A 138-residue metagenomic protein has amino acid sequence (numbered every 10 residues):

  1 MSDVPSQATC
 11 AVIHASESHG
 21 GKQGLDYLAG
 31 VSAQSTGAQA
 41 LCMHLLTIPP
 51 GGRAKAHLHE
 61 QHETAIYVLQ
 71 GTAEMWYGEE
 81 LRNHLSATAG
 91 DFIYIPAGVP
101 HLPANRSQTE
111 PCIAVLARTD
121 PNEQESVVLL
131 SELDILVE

Functional and structural regions predicted by a protein language model:
M1-A40, K55-A56, L129-E138: A short, N-terminal "cap"/entry segment at the start of jelly-roll beta-barrel domains of the cupin/DSBH fold
M43-T47, A65, H84, F92-Y94 (+1 more regions): Conserved hydrophobic/aromatic beta-strand scaffold that supports enzyme active sites
R53, H62-A89: A short beta-strand-loop-beta hairpin characteristic of the jelly-roll/cupin
H57-H59, H101: Histidine-centered divalent metal-coordination motifs
T88-A89, A97-Q124: Ligand-binding loop in jelly-roll beta-barrel domains
